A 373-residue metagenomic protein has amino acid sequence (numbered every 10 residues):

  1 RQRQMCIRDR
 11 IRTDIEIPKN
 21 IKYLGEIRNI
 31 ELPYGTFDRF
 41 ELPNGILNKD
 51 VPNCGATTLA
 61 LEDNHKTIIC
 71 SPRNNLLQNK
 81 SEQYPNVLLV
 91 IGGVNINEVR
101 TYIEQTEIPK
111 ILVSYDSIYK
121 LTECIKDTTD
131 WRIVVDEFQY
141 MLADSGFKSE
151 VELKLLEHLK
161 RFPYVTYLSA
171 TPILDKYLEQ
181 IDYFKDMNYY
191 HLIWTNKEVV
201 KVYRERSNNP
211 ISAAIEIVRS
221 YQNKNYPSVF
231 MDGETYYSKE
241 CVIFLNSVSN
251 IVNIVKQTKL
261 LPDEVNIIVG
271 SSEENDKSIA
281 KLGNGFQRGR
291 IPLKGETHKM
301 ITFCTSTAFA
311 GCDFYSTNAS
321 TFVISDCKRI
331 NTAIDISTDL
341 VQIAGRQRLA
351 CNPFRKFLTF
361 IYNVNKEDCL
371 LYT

Functional and structural regions predicted by a protein language model:
Q2-I7: Short, small-residue-biased leader/transition segments that mark boundaries at the very start of proteins
N48-C54, L155-Q180: Conserved helicase ATPase motor motifs in RecA-like P-loop NTPase domains
N53-T58, I118-I125, I301-S320, Q342-L349: SF2 helicase motor core recognition
T67-L77, S228-Q257: Conserved strand-helix element at the start of the C-terminal RecA-like helicase core
V87-L121: Inter-Walker segment of RecA-like/P-loop motor cores
D127-K154: SF2 helicase catalytic motif II
D175-S220: Interdomain hinge/linker at the junction between the two RecA-like core domains of SF2 helicases
R329-N352: Conserved SF2 helicase motif VI
